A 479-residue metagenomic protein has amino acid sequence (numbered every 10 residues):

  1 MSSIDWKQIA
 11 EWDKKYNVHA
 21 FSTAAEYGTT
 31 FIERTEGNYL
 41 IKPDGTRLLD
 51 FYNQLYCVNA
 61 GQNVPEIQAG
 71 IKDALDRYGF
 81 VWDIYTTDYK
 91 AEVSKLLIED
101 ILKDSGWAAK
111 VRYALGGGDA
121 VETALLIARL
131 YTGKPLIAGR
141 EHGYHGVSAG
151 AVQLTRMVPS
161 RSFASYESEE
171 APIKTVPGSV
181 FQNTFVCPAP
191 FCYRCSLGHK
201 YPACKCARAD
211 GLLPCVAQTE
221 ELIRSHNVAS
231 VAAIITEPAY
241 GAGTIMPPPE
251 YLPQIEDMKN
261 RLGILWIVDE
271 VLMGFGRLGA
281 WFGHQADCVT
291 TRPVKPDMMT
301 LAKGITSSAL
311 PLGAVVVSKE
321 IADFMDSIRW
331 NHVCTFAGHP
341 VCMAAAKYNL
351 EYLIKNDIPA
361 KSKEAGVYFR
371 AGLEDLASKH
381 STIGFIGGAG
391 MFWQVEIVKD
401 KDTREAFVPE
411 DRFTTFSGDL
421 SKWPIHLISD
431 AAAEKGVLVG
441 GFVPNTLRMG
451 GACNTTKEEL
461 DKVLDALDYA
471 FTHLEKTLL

Functional and structural regions predicted by a protein language model:
M1-L479: Conserved N-terminal phosphate-binding loop of PLP-dependent enzymes in the Aspartate aminotransferase
